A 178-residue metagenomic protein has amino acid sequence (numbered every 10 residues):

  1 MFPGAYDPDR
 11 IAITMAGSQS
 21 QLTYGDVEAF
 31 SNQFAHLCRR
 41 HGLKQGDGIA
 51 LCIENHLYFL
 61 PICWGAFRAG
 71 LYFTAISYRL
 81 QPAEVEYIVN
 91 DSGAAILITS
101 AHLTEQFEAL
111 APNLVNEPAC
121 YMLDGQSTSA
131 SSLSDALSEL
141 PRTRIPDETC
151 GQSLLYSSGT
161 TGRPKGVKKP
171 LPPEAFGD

Functional and structural regions predicted by a protein language model:
M1-I13, A29, Q152: A short N-terminal helical cap/helix-turn-helix that marks the beginning of AMP-binding/adenylate-forming
P8-D9, N55, S138-S158, G162-R163 (+1 more regions): Conserved pre-ATP/AMP-binding loop-to-beta segment of ANL
A12-H56, L60-W64, Q81-E86: Conserved AMP-binding/adenylate-forming core of the ANL superfamily
A16, G65, L110, Y156: Hydrophobic/aromatic ligand-binding patch that stacks against planar heteroaromatic rings of cofactors or nucleotides
T23, K44, Y72, R163-P164: Short coil/turn motifs that cap or connect alpha-helices
E28-F34, V167-D178: Conserved structural elements of the adenylate-forming
R40-H41, R68-D147: Structural core segment of the AMP-binding/adenylate-forming
I49, A66, L97, S157-T160: Conserved S/T- and glycine-rich ATP-binding loop of Class I adenylate-forming
